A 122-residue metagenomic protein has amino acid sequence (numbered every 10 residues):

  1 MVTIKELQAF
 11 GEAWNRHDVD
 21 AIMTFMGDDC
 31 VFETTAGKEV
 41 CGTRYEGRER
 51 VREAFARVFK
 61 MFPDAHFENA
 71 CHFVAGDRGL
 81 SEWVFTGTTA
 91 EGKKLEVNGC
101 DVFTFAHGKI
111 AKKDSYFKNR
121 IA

Functional and structural regions predicted by a protein language model:
M1-D28: Short, low-complexity N-terminal intrinsically disordered segments enriched in polar/charged residues
I4, T24-C71, G76: A solvent-exposed, acidic/Ser-Thr-rich amphipathic alpha-helical stretch
M26, F85-G87, F117: Short beta-strand segments enriched in hydrophobic/aromatic residues within well-folded beta-rich domains
G27, T89, F105: Short, acidic, Ser/Thr-enriched surface-loop or helix-capping motifs
H66-E68, L95-D101: Short, surface-exposed coil-to-beta transition loops
G76-F85: A short hydrophobic beta-strand element
G87-E96: Short, cysteine-centered beta-strand-loop-beta hairpins and adjacent loop/turn segments enriched in charged/polar
N98, V102-I121: Short beta-strand edge/turn micro-motifs at domain boundaries
